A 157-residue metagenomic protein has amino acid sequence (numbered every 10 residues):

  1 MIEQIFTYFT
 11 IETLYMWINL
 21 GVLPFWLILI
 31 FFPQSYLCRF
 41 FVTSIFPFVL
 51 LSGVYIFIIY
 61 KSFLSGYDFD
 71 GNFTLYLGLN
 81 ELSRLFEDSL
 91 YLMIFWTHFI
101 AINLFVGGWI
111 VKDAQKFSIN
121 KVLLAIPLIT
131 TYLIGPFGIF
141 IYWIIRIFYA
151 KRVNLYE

Functional and structural regions predicted by a protein language model:
I2-L23: Hydrophobic transmembrane alpha-helical segments in integral membrane proteins
F6-I11, L79-I94: Short aromatic-rich membrane-water interface segments that cap or initiate transmembrane helices in multi-pass membrane
L14-W17, I94-A101, I129: Hydrophobic alpha-helical transmembrane segments of multi-pass membrane proteins
W17-L37: N-terminal signal-anchor/start-transfer transmembrane helix
F32-I45, Q115-I119: Membrane-interface helix-boundary motifs at transmembrane edges
S52-N72: Transmembrane alpha-helix/helix-exit interface in multi-pass inner-membrane proteins
Y67-L85: Membrane-interface interhelical connector segments
L124-F148: Hydrophobic, aromatic-rich membrane-embedded alpha-helical segments
